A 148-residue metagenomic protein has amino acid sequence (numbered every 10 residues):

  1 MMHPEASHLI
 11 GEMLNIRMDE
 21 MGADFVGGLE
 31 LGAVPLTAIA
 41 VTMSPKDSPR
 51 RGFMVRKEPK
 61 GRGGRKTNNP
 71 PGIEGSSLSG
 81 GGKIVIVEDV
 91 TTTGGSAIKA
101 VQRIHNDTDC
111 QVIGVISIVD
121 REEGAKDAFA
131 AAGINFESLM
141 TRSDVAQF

Functional and structural regions predicted by a protein language model:
M1-F148: PRPP-associated nucleotide enzymes
